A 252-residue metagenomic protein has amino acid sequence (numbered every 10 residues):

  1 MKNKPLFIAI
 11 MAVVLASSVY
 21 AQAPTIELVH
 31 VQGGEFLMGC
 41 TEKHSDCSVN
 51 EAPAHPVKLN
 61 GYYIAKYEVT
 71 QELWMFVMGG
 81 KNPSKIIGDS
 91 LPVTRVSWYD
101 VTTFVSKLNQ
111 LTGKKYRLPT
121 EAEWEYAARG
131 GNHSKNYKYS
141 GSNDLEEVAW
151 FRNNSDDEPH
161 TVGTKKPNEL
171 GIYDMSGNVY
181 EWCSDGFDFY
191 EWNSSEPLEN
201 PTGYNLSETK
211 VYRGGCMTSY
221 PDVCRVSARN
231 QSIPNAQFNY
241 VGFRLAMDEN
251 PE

Functional and structural regions predicted by a protein language model:
M1-I8: Bacterial N-terminal signal peptides that target proteins for export
I8-A16: Bacterial N-terminal signal peptides
Q22-Q32: GGW-centered surface loops in extracellular recognition modules
A23-P24, S48-N132, N153-Y173: Short aromatic-cysteine micro-motif
V31, F36-M38, I64, V93 (+6 more regions): Bulky hydrophobic/aromatic "packing anchor" residues in well-ordered structure
F36-C47, Q71-L73, S84-K85, S219-V226: Short, solvent-exposed loop/turn elements at domain surfaces
H44-V57, N132-H133, S155-E158, M175-E252: Surface-exposed recognition segments
N136-H160: Chymotrypsin/trypsin-fold serine protease catalytic domain
